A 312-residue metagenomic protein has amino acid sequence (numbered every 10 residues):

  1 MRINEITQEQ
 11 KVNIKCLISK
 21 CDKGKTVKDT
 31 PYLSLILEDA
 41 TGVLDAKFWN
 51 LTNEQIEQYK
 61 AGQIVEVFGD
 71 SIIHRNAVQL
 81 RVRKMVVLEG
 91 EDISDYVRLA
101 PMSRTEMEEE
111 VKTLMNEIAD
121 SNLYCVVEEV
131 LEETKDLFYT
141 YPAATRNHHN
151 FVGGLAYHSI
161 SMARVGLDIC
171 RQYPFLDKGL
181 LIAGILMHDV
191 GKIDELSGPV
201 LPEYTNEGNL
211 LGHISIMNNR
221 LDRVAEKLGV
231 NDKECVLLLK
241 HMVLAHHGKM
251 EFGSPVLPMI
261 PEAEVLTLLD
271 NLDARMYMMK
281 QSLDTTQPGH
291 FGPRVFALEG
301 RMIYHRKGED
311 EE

Functional and structural regions predicted by a protein language model:
M1-N13: OB-fold nucleic-acid-binding modules
C16, G62, M162, V243 (+1 more regions): Divalent metal-coordination and catalytic microenvironments
K20-P31, G42-V97: OB-fold single-stranded nucleic acid-binding module
S34-D39: Short, acidic/hydrophobic/Gly-rich beta-strand patch recurrent on exposed beta strands that often constitutes part
I93-L210, K233: Acidic/His-rich, divalent-metal-binding segments that scaffold phosphate/diphosphate chemistry
N147-H148, D168-T286: Divalent metal-dependent catalytic cores for phosphoryl transfer on phosphate-bearing substrates
T267, A274, T285, F291-E299 (+1 more regions): N-terminal intrinsically disordered, cationic/polar leader segments that include organellar targeting peptides
